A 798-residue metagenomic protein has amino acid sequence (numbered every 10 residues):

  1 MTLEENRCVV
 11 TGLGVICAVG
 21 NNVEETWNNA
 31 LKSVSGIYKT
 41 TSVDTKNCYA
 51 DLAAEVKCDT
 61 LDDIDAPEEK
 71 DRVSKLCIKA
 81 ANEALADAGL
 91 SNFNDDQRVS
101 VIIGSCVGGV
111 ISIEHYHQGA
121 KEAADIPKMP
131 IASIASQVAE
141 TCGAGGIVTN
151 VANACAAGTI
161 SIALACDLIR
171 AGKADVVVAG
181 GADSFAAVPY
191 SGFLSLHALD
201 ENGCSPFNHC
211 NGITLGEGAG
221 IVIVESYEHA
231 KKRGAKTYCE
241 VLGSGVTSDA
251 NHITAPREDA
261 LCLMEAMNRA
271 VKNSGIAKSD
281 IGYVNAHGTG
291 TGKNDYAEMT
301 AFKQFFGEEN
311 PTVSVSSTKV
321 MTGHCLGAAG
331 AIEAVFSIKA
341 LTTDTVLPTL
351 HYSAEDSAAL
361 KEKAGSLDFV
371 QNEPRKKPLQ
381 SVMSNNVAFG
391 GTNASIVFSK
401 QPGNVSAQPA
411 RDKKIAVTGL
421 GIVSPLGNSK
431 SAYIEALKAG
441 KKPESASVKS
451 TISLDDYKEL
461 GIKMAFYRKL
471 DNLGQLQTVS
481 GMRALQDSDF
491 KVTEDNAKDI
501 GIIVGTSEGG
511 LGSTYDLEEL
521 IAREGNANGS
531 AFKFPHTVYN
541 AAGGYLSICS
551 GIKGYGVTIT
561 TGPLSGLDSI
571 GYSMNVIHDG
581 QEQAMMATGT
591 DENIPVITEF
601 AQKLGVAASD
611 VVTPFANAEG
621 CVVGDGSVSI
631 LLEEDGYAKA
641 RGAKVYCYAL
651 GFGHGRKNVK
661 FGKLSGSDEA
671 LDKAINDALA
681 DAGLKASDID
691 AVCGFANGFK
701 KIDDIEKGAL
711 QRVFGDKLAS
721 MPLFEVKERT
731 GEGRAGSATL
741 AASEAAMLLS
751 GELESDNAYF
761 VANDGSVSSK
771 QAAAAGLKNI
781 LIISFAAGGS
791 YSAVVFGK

Functional and structural regions predicted by a protein language model:
M1-A66, A88, E228-E240, V335-L350 (+5 more regions): ACP-dependent fatty acid/polyketide chain-elongation machinery
M1-V10, F93-D96, I276-D280, F306-P311 (+6 more regions): Flexible, low-complexity linker/loop segments at domain and module junctions
T2-E5, Y38-I78, G108-G119, A123-L164 (+9 more regions): Conserved catalytic cysteine-centered active-site region of acyl-thioester-dependent Claisen-condensing enzymes
T2-L3, V19, E24-I102, G109 (+7 more regions): Conserved active-site "lid/cap" helical segment
R7-T11, V34-K39, Y49, G203-S274 (+5 more regions): Condensing-enzyme catalytic core mediating Claisen C-C bond formation in acyl metabolism
L31, K39, K121-A124, I160-A163 (+9 more regions): Glycine-/small-residue-rich "gating" segment that lines the acyl/pantetheine channel and substrate pocket
C77-D87, A135, A139-C142, G146-G181 (+12 more regions): Active-site-proximal alpha-helical scaffold in enzymes
K173-N211, S244-E258, A286-Y296, T312-L367 (+4 more regions): Acyl-CoA/ACP chain-elongation machinery
